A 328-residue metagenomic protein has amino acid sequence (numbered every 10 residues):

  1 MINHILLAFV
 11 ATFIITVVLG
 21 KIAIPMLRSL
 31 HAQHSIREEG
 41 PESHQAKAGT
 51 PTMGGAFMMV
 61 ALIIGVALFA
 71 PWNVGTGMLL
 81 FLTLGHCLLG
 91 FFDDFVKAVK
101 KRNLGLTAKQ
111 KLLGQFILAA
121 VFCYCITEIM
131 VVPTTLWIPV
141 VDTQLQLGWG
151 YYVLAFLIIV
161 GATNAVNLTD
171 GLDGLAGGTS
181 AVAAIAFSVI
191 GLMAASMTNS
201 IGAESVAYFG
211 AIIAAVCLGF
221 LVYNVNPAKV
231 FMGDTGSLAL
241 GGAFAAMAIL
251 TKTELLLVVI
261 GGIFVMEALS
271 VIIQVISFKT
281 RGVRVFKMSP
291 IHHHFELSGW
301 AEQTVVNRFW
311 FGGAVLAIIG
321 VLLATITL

Functional and structural regions predicted by a protein language model:
M1-R28, M58-L88, F122, I126-I129 (+4 more regions): Alpha-helical transmembrane segments
H31-I36, G90-D94, M130-L136, V285-S289: Peri-membrane helix termini and adjoining interfacial loops of integral membrane proteins
H34-T50, V74-G75, L192, T198 (+1 more regions): Alpha-helical transmembrane segments and immediately membrane-proximal extracytoplasmic
I36-T50, K101-G114, H292, L297: Juxtamembrane helix-capping/reentrant segments at transmembrane boundaries
A48, P139-G150, V206: Short aromatic-rich membrane-water interface segments that cap or initiate transmembrane helices in multi-pass membrane
G49-V60, Q110-F116, M232-A239: Membrane-interface loop-to-helix entry segments
W72-T107, K111-L112: Hydrophobic alpha-helical hairpins/lids featuring a short glycine-rich hinge
V99-T107, L136-L145, A301: Membrane interface segments of multi-pass transport proteins and intramembrane proteases
